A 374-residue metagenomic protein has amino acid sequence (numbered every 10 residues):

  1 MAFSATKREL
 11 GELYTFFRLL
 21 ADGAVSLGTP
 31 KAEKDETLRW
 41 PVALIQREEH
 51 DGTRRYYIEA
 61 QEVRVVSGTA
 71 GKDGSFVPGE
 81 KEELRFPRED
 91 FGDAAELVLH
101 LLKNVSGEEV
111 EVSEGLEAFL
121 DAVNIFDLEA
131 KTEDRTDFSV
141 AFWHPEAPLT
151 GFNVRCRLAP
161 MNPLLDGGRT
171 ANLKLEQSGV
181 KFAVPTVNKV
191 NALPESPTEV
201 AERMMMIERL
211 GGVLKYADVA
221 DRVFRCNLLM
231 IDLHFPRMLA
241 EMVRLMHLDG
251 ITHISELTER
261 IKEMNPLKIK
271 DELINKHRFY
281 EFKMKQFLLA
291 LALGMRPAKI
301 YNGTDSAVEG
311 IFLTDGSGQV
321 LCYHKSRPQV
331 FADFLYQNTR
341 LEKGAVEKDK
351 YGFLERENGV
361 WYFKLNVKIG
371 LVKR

Functional and structural regions predicted by a protein language model:
M1-E133, A141-T150, C156-R374: Short, positively charged
T136: Conserved ASCE/P-loop NTPase catalytic core
